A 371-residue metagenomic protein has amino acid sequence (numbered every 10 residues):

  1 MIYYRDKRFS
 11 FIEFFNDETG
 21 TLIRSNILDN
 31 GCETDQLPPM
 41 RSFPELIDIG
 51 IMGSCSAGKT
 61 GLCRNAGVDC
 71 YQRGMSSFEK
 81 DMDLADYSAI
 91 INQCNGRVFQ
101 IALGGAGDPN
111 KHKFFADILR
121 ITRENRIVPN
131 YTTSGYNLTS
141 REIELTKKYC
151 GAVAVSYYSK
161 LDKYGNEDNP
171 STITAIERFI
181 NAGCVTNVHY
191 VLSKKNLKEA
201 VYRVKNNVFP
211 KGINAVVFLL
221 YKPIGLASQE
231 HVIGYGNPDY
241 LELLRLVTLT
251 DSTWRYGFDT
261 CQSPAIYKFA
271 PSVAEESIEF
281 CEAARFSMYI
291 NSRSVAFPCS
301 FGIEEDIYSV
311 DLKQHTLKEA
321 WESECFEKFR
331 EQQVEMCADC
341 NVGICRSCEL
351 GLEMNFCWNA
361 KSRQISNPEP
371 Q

Functional and structural regions predicted by a protein language model:
M1-T60, S272-A274, R363, N367-Q371: N-terminal [4Fe-4S]-dependent radical SAM core
D6, K80, N125, Y149-L312: Radical SAM enzyme [4Fe-4S]-AdoMet core and its adjacent flexible, acidic and glycine-rich loops/tails across
K7-F9, T19, D35-F43, V295-A296 (+1 more regions): Flexible mid-to-C-terminal extensions adjoining Fe-S/redox cofactors in radical SAM and related proteins
P38-L84, C299-I303: Canonical Radical SAM [4Fe-4S] cluster-binding loop centered on the CxxxCxxC motif and its immediate flanking residues
E45-G50, S54, G58, S263-A270 (+1 more regions): Short, intrinsically disordered, charge-biased short linear motifs at domain edges
S54, L62, A66-D69, F280 (+2 more regions): The −1 position to Zn-ligating cysteines in a subset of zinc-ribbon hairpins
G61, D69, R73-S76, Y235 (+6 more regions): Secreted/processed peptides and extracellular or luminal domains of membrane proteins
Q72-T132, Y136-Y149: Conserved Radical SAM active-site core
